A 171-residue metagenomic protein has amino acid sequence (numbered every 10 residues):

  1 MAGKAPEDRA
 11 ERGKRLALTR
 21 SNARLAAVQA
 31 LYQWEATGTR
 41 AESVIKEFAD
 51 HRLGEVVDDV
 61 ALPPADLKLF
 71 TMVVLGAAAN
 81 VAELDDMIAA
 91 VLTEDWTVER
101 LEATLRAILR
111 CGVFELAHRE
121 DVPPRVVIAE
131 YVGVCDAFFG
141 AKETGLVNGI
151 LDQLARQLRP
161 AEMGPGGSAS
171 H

Functional and structural regions predicted by a protein language model:
M1-A137, A141-H171: N-terminal interaction/assembly modules
